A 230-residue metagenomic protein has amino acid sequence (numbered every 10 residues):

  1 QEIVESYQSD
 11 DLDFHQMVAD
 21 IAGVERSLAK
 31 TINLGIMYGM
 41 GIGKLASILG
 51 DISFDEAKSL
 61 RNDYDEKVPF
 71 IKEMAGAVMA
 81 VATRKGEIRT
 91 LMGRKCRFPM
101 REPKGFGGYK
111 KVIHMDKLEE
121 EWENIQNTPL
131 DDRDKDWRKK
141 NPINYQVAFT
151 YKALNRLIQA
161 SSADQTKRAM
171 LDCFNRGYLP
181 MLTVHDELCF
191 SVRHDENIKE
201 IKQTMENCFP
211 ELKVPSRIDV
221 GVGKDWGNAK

Functional and structural regions predicted by a protein language model:
Q1-K230: Conserved catalytic core of nucleotide polymerization and phosphodiester-bond processing enzymes
